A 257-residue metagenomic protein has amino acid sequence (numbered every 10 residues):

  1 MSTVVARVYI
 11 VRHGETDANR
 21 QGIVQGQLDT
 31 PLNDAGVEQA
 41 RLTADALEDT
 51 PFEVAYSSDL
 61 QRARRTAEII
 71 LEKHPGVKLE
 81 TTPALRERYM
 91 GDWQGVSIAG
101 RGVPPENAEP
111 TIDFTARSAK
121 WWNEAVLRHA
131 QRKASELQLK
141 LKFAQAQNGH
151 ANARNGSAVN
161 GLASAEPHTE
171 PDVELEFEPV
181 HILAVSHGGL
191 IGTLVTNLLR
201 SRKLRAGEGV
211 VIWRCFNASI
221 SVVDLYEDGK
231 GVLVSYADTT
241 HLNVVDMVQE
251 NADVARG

Functional and structural regions predicted by a protein language model:
S2-A6, G91-S97, Q147-V180, T196-G257: Acidic, low-complexity terminal tails and accessory targeting/binding regions of phosphate-metabolizing enzymes
V8, V180-G189: Generic beta-sheet signal
H13, G36, H187: Short, conserved phosphate/pyrophosphate- and ester-handling motifs at nucleotide-, phospho-/glycolipid
E15-D29: Glycine-rich N-terminal loop/short-helix segment of MobA-like nucleotidyltransferase
G26-L42: Short catalytic helix/loop segments, enriched in acidic residues and glycine and frequently bearing histidine
R41-A108, E124: Phosphate-coordination/substrate-recognition cap region in phosphate-metabolizing enzymes
S57-S58, A116, V185-S186: Short beta-strand scaffold positions
E106-T169: Internal catalytic-core helix/loop-beta-alpha segment that presents or stabilizes conserved functional determinants
